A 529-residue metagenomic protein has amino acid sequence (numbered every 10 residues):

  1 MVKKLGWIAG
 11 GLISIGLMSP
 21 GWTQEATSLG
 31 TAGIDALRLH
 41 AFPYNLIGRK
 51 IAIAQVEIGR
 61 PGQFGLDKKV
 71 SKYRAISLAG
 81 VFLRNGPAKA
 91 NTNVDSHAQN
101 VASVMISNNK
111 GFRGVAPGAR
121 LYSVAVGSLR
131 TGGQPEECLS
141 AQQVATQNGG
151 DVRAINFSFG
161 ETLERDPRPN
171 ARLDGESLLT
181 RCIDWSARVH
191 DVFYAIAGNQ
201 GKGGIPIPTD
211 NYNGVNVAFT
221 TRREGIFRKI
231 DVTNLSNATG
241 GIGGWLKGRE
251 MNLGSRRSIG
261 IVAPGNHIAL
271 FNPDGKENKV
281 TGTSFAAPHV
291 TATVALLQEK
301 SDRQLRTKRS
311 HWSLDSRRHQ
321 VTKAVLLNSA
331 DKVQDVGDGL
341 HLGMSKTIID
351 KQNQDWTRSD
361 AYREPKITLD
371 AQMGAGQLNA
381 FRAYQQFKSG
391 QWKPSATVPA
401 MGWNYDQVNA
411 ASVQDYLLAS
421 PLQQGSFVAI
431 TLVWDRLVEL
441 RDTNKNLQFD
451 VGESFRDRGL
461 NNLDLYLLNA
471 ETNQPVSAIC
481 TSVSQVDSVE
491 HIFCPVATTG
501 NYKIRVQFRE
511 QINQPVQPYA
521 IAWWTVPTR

Functional and structural regions predicted by a protein language model:
A9-G16: Bacterial N-terminal signal peptides
S19-T23: Sec/Tat signal peptide C-region and signal peptidase I cleavage site
Q24-T31, A36-E136, G149-A154, E164-D166 (+7 more regions): Subtilisin-like serine protease catalytic core
A52-E57, S103, R113-G114, R120-A125 (+11 more regions): Structural recognition of the beta-strand scaffold that forms the well-ordered cores of secreted hydrolase catalytic
E57, I207-E299: Extracellular S/T/G-rich loop segment that most often corresponds to the catalytic His/Ser-adjacent loop
V126, A263-T357: Hydrolase catalytic cores
R318-H319, K323, N328, Q414-L418 (+4 more regions): C-terminal edge strands of extracellular/lumenal beta-sandwich accessory domains
G343-N461, A520-R529: Secreted peptidase-domain scaffold signal
